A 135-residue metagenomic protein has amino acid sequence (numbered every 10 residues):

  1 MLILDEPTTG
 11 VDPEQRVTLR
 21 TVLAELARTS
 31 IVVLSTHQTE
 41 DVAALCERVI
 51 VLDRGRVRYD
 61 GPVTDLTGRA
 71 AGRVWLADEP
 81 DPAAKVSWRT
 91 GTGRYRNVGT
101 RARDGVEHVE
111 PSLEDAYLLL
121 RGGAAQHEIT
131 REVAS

Functional and structural regions predicted by a protein language model:
L2, I50, A116-Y117: Intrinsic-disorder/low-complexity peptide segments enriched for small residues
L2-E6, V11: Catalytic Walker B motif of ABC-type/P-loop ATPase nucleotide-binding domains
E6, E40, E114: Acidic-residue sensor for enzyme active/binding pockets
G10, V57, D104-E107: Short N-terminal micro-motifs specific to bacterial/archaeal maturation and metal-cluster initiation sites
P13-Q15: Helix N-cap at the start of a conserved alpha-helix in ABC-type nucleotide-binding domains
V17-V98: ABC transporter nucleotide-binding domain
S87-S135: C-terminal coupling/interaction segments
